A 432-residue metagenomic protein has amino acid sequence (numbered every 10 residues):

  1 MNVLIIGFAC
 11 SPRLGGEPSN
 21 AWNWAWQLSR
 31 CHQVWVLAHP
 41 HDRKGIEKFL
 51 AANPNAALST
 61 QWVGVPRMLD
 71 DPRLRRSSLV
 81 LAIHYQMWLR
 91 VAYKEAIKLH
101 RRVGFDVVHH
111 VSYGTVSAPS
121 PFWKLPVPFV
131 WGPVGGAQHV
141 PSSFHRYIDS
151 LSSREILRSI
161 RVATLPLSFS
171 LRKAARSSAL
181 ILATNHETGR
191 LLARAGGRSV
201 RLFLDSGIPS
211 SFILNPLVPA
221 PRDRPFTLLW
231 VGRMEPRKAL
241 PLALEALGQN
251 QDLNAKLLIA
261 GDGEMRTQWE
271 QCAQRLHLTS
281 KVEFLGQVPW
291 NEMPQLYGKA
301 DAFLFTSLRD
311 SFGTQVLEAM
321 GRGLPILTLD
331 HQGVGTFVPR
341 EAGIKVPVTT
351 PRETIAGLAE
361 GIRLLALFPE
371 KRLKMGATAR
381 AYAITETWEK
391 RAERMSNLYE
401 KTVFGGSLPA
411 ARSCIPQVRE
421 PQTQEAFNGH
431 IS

Functional and structural regions predicted by a protein language model:
S19, F226, R233-Q249, E264-E270: A conserved mid-protein helix/loop that constitutes part of the nucleotide-sugar donor-binding site
S59-Q61, W131, R161-P216, D223: Donor nucleotide-sugar binding/catalytic pocket of nucleotide-sugar-dependent glycosyltransferases
E270-V288: Nucleotide-activated donor-binding/catalytic signature segment of Leloir-type glycosyltransferases, i.e., the conserved
Q287-V288, Q295-A300: Short alpha-helical donor nucleotide-sugar binding micro-motif in glycosyltransferases
L308: Aromatic "clamp/platform" in nucleotide-sugar-dependent glycosyltransferases that forms part of the donor/acceptor
P325-T328, G335: Short hydrophobic beta-strand element within catalytic cores of glycosyltransferases and related nucleotide-activated
G335-R363, E370-K371: Change "using UDP/GDP/dTDP sugars" to "using nucleotide sugars
L364, K371-T385, S396-N397, K401: A short, well-ordered alpha-helix in the C-terminal region of glycosyltransferases
